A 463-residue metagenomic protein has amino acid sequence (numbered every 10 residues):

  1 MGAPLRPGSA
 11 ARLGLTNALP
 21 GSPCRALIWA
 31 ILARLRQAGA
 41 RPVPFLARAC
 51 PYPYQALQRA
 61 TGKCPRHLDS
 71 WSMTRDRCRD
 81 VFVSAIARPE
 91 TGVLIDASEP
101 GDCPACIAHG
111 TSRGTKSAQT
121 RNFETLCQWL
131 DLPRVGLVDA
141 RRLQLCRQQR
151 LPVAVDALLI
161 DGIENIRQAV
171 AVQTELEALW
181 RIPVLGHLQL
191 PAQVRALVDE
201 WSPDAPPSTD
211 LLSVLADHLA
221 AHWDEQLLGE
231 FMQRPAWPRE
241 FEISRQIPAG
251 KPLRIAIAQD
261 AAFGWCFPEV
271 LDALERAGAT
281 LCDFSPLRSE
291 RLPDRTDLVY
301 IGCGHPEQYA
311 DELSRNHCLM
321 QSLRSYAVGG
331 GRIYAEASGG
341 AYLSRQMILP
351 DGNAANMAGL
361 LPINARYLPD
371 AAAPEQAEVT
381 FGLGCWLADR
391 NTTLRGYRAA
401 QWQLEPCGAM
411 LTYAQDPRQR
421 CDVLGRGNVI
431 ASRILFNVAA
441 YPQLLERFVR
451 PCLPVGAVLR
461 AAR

Functional and structural regions predicted by a protein language model:
G2-A154, E164-V170: ATP-dependent carboxylate-amine ligase catalytic core
P7-A11, P248-R254: A short, charged/proline- and glycine-enriched loop that marks the coil->beta-strand transition at the N-terminal
L46, P183-A192, T280-L287: Beta-strand->loop->alpha-helix junctions that form or flank phosphate-binding loops in nucleotide-handling enzymes
T91-G92, A157, D297-L298: Short, Asp-centered acidic motifs that coordinate Mg2+ and/or phosphate in catalytic or ligand-binding sites
W129-L130, V138-I247: Internal gly/pro-rich beta-alpha loop/helix module that stabilizes soluble enzyme cofactors or their anionic handles
V194-E242, P248-K251, Y367-R463: Amide-donor transfer/coupling interface in amidating biosynthetic enzymes
L253-N316, Q321-Y326: Phosphate-binding active sites in nucleotide-utilizing proteins
H305-C385: Cysteine-nucleophile active-site neighborhood
